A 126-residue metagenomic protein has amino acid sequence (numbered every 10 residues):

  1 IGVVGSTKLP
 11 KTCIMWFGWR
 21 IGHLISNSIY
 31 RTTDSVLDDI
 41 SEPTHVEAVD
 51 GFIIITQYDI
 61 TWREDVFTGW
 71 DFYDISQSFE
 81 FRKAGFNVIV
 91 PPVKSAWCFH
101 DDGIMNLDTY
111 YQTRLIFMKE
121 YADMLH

Functional and structural regions predicted by a protein language model:
I1-D65: Conserved catalytic core of nucleotide-sugar-dependent glycosyltransferases
P43, A48, D65-H126: C-terminal catalytic/acceptor-binding lobe
